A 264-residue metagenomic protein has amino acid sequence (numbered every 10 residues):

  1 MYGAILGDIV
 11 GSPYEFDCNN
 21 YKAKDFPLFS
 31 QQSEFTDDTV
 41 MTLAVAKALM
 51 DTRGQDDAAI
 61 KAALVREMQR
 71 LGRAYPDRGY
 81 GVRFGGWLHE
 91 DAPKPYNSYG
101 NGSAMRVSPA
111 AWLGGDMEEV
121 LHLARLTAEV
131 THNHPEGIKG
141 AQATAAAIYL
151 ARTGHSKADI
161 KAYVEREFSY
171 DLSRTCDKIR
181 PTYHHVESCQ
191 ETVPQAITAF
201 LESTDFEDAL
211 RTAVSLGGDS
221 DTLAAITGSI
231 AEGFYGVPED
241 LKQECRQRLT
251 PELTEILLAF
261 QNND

Functional and structural regions predicted by a protein language model:
M1-D264: Structured, active/binding-site neighborhoods that engage oxygen-rich ligands
